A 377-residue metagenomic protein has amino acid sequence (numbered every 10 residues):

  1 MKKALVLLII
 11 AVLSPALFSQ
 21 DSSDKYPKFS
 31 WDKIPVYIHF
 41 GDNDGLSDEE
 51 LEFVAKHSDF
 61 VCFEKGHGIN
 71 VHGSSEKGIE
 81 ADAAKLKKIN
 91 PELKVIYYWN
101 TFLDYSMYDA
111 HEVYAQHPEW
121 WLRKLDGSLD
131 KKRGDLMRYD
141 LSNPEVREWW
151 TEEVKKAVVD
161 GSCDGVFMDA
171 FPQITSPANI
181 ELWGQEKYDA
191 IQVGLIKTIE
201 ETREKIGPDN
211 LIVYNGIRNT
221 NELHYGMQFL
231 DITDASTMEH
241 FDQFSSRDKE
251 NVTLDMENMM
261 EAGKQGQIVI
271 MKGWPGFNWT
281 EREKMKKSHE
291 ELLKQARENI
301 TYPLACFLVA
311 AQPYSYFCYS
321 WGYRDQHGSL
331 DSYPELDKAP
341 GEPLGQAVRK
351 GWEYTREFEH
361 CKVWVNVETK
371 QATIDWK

Functional and structural regions predicted by a protein language model:
A4-L13: Sec-dependent N-terminal signal peptides
P15-F18: C-terminal segment of classical bacterial N-terminal signal peptides
Q20-K377: Glycan-processing catalytic domains of CAZymes
